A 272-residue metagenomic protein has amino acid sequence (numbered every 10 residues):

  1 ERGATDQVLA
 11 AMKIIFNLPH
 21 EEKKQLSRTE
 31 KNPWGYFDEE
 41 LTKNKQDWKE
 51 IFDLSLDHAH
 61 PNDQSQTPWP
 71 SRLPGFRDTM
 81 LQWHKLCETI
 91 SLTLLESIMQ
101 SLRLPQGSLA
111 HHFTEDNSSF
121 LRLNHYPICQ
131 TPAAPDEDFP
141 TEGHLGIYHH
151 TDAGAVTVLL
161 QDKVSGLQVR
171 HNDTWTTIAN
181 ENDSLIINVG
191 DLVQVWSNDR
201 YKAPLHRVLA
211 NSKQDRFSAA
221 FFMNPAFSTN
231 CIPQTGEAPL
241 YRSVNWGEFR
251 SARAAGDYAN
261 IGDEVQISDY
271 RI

Functional and structural regions predicted by a protein language model:
E1-I272: Peripheral, non-catalytic segments flanking oxidoreductase cores
